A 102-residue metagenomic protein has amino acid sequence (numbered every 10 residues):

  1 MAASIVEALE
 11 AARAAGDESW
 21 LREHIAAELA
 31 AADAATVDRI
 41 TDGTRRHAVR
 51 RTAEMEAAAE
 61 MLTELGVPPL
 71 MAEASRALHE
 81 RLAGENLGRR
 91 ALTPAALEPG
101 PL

Functional and structural regions predicted by a protein language model:
M1-A91: Helical "substrate-binding/catalytic lid" subdomain of Rossmann-like NAD(P)-dependent dehydrogenases/reductases
G88-L102: Short, basic/aromatic-enriched C-terminal tail that caps enzymatic domains
